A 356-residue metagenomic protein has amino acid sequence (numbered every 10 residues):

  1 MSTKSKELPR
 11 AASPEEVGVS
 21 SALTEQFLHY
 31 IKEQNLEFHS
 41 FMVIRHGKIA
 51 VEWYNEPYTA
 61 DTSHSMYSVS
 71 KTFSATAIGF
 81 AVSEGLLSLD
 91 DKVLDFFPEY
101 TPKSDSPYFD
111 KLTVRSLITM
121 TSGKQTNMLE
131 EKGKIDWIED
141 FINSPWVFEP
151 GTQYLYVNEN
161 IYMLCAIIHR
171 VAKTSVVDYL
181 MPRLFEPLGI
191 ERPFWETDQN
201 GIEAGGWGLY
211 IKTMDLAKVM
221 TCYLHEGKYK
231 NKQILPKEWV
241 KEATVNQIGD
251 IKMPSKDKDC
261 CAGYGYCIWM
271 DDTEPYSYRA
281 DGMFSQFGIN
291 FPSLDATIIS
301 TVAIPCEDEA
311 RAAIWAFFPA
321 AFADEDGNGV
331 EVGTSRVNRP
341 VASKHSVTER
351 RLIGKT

Functional and structural regions predicted by a protein language model:
L23, F27-Y58, G288, D295-I299: A short, well-structured edge-of-sheet supersecondary motif
G47, S65-D90, L117, L164-I168 (+1 more regions): Active-site SXXK
E84-M120, N143, A172-W207, I211: Active-site helix/loop module of the DD-peptidase/beta-lactamase fold, centered on the serine-lysine SxxK catalytic
S122-T197: A small/polar active-site loop signature that marks catalytic segments
M163-I167, W207-K228, Q286-A303: Active-site-proximal alpha-helical segments within enzyme catalytic domains
E186-V245: Active-site-proximal binding-pocket segments
R192, T244-I298: Active-site Gly/Thr loop motif
D308-T356: Short, gly/Ser/Thr-rich active-site loops of penicillin-recognizing serine hydrolases
